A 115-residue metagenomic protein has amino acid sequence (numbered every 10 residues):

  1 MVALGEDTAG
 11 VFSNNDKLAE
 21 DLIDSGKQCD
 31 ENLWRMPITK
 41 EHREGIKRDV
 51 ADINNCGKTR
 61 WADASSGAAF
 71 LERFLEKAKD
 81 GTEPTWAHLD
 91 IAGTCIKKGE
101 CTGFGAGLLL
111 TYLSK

Functional and structural regions predicted by a protein language model:
M1-K115: A generic structural signal for tightly packed, nonpolar segments enriched in small/aliphatic residues
